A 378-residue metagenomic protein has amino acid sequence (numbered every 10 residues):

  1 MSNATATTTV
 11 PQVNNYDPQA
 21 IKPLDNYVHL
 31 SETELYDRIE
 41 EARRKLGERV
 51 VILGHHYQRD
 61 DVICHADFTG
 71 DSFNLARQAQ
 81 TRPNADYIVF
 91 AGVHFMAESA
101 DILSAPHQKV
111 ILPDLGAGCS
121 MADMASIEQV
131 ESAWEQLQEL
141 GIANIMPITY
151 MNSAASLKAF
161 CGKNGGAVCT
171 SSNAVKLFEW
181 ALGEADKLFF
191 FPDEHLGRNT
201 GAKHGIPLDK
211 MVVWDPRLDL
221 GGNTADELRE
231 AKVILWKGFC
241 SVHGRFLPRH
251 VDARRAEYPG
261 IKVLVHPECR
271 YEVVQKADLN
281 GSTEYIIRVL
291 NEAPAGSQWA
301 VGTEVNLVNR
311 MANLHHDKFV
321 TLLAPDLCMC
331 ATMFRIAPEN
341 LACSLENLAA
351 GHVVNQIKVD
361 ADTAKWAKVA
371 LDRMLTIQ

Functional and structural regions predicted by a protein language model:
S2-V265, C269-V301, L307-Q378: Active-site loop-to-helix "anion-binding N-cap" substructures in soluble metabolic enzymes
